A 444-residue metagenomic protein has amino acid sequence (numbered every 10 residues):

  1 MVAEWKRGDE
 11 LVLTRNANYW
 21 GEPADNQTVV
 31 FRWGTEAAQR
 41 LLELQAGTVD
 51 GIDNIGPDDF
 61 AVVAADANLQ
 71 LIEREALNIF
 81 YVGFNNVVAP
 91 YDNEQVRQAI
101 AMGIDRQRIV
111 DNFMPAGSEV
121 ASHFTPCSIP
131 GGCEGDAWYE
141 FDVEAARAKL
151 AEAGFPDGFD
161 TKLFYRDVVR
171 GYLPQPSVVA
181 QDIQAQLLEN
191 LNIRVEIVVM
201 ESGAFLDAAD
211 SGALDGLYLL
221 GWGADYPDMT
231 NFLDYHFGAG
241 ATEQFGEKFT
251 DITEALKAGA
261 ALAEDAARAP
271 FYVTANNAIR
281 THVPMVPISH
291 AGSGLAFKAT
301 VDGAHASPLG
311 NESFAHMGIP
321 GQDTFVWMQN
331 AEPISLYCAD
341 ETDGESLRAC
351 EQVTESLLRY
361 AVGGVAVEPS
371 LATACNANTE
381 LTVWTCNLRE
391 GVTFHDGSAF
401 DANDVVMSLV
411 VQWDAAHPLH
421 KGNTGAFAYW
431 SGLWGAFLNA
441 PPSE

Functional and structural regions predicted by a protein language model:
M1, L295-F325: Long beta-strand-rich cores associated with HINT superfamily self-processing modules
R7, A151-A224, S293, W327-P333: Ligand/substrate-recognition segments at binding pockets and active sites
N16-V62, R389, V411: Ligand-site clamp/hinge motif
E43, P90-D92, A374-W430: Aromatic- and charge-enriched surface segment that lines or borders ligand/interaction sites
Y91, E119-E152, V168-V178, V301 (+1 more regions): Structural transition elements
Q95-Q98, V110-D111, E189, I193-L206 (+3 more regions): Extracytoplasmic/peripheral linker and loop segments enriched in polar/acidic and small residues with frequent Thr/Pro
A204-L262, H305, C338-D343, A416 (+1 more regions): Acidic-aromatic pocket-rim loops
M328-T379: N-terminal lobe/hinge region of extracytoplasmic solute-binding protein
